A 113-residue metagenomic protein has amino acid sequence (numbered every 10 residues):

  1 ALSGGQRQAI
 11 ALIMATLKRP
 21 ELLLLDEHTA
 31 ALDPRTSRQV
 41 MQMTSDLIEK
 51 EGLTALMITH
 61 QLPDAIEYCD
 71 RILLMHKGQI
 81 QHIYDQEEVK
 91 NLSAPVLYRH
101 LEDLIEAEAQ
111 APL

Functional and structural regions predicted by a protein language model:
R19: Conserved catalytic motifs of ABC-family nucleotide-binding domains
L23-D26: Catalytic Walker B motif of ABC-type/P-loop ATPase nucleotide-binding domains
P34-T36: Helix N-cap at the start of a conserved alpha-helix in ABC-type nucleotide-binding domains
R38-K50: Helical segment within the ABC ATPase nucleotide-binding domain
T59-H60: H-loop/switch region of ABC-family ATPase nucleotide-binding domains
A65-E67: A short, surface-exposed alpha-helical micro-motif characterized by mixed small hydrophobic and charged/polar residues
Q79-E102: Conserved beta-strand-loop-alpha-helix hinge in the C-terminal portion of ABC ATPase nucleotide-binding domains
